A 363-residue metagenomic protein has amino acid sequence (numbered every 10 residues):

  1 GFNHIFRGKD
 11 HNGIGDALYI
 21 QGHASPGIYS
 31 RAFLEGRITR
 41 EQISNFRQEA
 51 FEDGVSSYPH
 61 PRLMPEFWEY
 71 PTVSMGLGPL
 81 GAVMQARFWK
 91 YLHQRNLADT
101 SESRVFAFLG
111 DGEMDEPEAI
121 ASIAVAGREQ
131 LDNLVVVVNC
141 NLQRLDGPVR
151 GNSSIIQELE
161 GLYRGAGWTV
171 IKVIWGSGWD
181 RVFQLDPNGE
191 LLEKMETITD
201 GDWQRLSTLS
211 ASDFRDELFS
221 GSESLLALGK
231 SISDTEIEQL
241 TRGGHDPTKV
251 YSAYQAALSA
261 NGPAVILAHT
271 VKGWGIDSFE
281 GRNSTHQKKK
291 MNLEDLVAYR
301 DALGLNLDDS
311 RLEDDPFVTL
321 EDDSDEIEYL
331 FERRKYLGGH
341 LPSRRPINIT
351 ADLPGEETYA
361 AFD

Functional and structural regions predicted by a protein language model:
G1, K9-D10, Q21, F108 (+4 more regions): Conserved acidic/glycine
G1-E129, N152-S153: Cofactor-binding active-site loop characterized by glycine-rich and histidine/acidic residues
D132: Short acidic/polar active-site loop segments enriched in Thr and Asp
